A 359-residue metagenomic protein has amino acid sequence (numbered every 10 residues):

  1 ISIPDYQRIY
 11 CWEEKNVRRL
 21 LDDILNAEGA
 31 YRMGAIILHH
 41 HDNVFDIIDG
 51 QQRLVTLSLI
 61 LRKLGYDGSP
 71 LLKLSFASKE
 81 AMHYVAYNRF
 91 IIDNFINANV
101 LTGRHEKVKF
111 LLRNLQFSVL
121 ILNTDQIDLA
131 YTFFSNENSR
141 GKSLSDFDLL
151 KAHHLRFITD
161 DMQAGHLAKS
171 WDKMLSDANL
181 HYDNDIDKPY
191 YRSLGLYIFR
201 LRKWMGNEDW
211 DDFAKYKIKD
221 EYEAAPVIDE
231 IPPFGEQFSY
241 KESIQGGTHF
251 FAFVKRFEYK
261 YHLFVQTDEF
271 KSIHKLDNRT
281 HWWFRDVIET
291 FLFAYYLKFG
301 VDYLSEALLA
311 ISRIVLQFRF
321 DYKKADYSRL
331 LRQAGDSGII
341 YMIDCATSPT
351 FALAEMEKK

Functional and structural regions predicted by a protein language model:
I1-K359: Flexible coil/loop and intrinsically disordered segments
